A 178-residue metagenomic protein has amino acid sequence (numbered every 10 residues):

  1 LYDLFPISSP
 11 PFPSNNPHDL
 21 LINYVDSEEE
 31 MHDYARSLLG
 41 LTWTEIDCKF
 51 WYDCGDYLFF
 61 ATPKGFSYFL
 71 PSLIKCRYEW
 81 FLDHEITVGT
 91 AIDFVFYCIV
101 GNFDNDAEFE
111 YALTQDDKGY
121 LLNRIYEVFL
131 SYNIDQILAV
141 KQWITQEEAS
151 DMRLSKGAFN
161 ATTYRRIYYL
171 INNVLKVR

Functional and structural regions predicted by a protein language model:
L1-Y57, V177: Long, low-complexity, highly charged intrinsically disordered regions
A61, F66-R178: Extended alpha-helical scaffolding segments
